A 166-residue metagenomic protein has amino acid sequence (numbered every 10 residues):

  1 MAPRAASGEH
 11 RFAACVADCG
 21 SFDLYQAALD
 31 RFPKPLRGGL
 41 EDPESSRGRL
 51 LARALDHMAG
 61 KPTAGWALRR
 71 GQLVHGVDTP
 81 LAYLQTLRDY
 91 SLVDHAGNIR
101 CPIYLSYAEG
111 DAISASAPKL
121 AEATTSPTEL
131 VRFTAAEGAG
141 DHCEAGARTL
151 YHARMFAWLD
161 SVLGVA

Functional and structural regions predicted by a protein language model:
M1-A5: Glycine-rich nucleophile elbow surrounding the catalytic serine of serine-hydrolase chemistry
S7-A82: Hydrolase active-site cap/lid region
V77-H95, C101: Active-site nucleophile elbow and catalytic-triad environment of alpha/beta-hydrolase enzymes
I99, L105-Y107: Short beta-strand/loop motif that positions the catalytic acidic residue of the alpha/beta-hydrolase fold
A108-A117: Conserved alpha/beta-hydrolase "acid-adjacent" motif
L130-R132: Conserved beta-strand scaffold positions in the cores of enzyme catalytic domains, especially in NTP/NDP-utilizing
T134-A166: Catalytic active-site module of serine/aspartate enzymes centered on a nucleophile-bearing elbow/loop
